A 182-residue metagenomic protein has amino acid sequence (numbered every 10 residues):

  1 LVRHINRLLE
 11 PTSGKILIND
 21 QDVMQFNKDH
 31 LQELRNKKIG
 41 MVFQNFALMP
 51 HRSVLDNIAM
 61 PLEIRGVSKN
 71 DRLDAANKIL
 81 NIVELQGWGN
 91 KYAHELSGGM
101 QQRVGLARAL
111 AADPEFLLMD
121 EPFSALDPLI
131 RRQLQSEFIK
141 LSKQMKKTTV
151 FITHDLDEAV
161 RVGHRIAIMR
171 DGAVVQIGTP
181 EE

Functional and structural regions predicted by a protein language model:
N6: Helix-to-loop junction immediately C-terminal to a conserved catalytic motif
Q21-D22, E63, N70-W88, K140: Conserved ABC ATPase "signature" region
R52-A59: Short coil-to-helix segment of the ABC ATPase nucleotide-binding domain corresponding to the Q-loop/switch region
Y92-L96, M100-Q102: Conserved ABC ATPase signature
A111-E115: A short, proline-enriched helix->beta-strand linker immediately N-terminal to the Walker B motif in ABC-type P-loop
I177-G178: ABC ATPase "signature
